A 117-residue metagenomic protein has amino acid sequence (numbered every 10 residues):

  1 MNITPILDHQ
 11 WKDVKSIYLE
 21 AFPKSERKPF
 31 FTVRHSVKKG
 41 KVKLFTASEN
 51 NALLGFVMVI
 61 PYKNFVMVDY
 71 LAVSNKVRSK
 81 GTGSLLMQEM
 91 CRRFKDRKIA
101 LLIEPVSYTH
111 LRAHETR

Functional and structural regions predicted by a protein language model:
M1-T32: Short amphipathic alpha-helix that is part of the acyltransferase structural core
S25-P29, R34-H35, T82-L85, E104: Recognition helices and adjacent regulatory flanks at domain boundaries
S36-T46: A short helix-loop-beta-strand connector motif used in the catalytic cores of GNAT acetyltransferases and, in some
T46, A52-I60, M67-A72: Conserved beta-strand in the GNAT
P61-V68, R78, R97: A conserved beta-turn-beta hairpin within the catalytic core of GNAT-like acetyltransferases that forms part
S79-R92: Conserved acetyl-CoA-binding loop-helix of GNAT-fold acetyltransferases
F94-Y108: Conserved GNAT acetyl-CoA-binding A-motif
T109-T116: Conserved small/polar residues in nucleotide/adenosyl-binding loops
